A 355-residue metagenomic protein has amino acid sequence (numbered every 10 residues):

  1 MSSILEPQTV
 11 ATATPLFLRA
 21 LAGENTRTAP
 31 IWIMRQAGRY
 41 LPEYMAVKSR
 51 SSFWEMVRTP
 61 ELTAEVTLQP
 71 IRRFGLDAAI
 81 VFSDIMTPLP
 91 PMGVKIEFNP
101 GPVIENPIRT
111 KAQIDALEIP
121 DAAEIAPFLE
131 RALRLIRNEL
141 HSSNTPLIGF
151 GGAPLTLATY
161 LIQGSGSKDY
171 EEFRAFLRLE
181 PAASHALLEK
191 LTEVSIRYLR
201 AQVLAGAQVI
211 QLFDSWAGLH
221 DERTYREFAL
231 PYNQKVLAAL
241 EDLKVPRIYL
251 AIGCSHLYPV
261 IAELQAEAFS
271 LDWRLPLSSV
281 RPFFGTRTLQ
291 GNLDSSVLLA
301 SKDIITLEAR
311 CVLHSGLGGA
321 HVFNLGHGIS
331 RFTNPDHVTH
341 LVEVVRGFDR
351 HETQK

Functional and structural regions predicted by a protein language model:
M1-S2, D214: Intrinsically disordered, low-complexity segments enriched in Ser/Pro/Gly/Ala and basic residues
S2-V94, F98, K235, P335-K355: N-terminal basic, low-complexity leaders that serve as flexible interaction/assembly modules and, when applicable, as
A13, L21-E24, I33-R39, S49 (+9 more regions): Short, functionally important structural connectors and interaction interfaces within domains
F17-L18, M92-A112, D121-I125, A132 (+3 more regions): Flavin-dependent oxidoreductase catalytic cores
A20-Q36, L76-V103, E124-K168: Glycine-rich, aromatic-flanked loop segments that form ligand/cofactor-binding clefts across common enzyme folds
S49-S52, K111-A122, L177-S184: Short glycine/proline- and acidic residue-enriched helix-loop micro-motifs that form flexible lids or anion-recognition
S51-F53, P102-D115, Y170-E171: Active-site gating loops and adjacent loop-to-helix segments of metal-dependent hydrolytic enzymes
I125-K355: Active-site loop segments of alpha/beta catalytic cores
